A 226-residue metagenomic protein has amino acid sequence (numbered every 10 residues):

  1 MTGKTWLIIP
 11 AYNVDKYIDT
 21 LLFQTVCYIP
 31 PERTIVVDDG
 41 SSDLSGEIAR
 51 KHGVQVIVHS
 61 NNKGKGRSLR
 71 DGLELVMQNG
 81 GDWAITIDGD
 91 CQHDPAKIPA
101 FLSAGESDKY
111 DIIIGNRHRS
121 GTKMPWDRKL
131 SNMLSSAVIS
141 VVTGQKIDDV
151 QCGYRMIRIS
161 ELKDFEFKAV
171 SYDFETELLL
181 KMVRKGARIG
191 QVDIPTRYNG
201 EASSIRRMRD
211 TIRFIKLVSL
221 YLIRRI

Functional and structural regions predicted by a protein language model:
K4-W6, E177: Cell-envelope/extracellular polymer assembly enzymes that use nucleotide-activated donors
N13-C27: Short, well-formed alpha-helical segments that are part of the catalytic scaffolds of diverse glycosyltransferases
V14-Y17, S41, D94: Donor nucleotide-sugar binding loop of glycosyltransferases
Y17-T20, D43-K51: Acidic helix N-cap motif at the loop->helix transition within catalytic regions of sugar-transfer enzymes
D38-G46, C91: A conserved acidic beta->alpha catalytic loop
H59-Q78, P95-Y172, Y198-S219, I223: Acceptor/aglycone-binding surface of glycosyltransferases and processive sugar-polymer synthases
G81-D90: Short beta-strand-to-loop acidic/aromatic patch adjacent to the donor-nucleotide binding site
K146, K168-V170, L180-R197: Catalytic donor-sugar/metal-binding loop of nucleotide-sugar-dependent glycosyltransferases
